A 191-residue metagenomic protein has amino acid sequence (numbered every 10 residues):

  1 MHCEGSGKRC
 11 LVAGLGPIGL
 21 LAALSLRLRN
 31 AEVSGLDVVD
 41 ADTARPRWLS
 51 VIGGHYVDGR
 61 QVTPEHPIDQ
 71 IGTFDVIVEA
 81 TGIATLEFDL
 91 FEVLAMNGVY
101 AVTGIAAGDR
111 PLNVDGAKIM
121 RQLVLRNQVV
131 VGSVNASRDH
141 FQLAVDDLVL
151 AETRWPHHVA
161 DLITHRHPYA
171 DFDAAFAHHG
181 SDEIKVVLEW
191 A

Functional and structural regions predicted by a protein language model:
M1-R29: Short internal alpha-helix immediately C-terminal to a glycine-rich phosphate-binding loop in Rossmann-like
L15, R27-D89: Adenosine-nucleotide cofactor-binding segment
L21, F88-F91, R138-A191: C-terminal hydrophobic helical "lid"/dimerization subdomain of Rossmann-like NAD(P)H-dependent oxidoreductases
P67, R110-L162: C-terminal substrate-binding/catalytic core of Rossmann-like NAD(P)-dependent dehydrogenases/reductases
T85-L86, G108-R110: Short glycine-rich, flexible loops that bind phosphorylated cofactors or substrates
L94-A95: Helix-to-beta-strand junctions that scaffold the AdoMet/dcAdoMet cofactor pocket in Class I SAM-dependent enzymes
G98-V99: Glycine-centered, small-residue-biased loops immediately flanking beta-strands in adenine/cofactor-binding cores
